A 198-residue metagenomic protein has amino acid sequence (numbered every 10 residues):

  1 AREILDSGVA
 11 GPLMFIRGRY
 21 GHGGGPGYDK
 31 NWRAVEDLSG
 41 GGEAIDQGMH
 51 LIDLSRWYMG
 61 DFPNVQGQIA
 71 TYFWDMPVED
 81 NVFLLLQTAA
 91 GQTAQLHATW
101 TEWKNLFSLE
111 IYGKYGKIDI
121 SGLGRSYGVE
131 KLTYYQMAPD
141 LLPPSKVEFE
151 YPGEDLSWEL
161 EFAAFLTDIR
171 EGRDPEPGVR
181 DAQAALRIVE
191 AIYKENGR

Functional and structural regions predicted by a protein language model:
A1-D75: Predominantly a Rossmann-like dinucleotide-binding segment in NAD(P)-dependent oxidoreductases
G24-Y28, D119-T133: Proline-centered turn/helix-capping motifs that create local helix->coil transitions or kinks
D46, L160, P177: Residue-level signal for the nucleotide or nucleotide-sugar donor/cofactor binding architecture
D53-S126, P152, E159-R173: Contiguous beta-strand/loop segments that form the cofactor/metal-binding neighborhood of enzyme cores
A89, A164-R198: C-terminal helix-rich "cap/oligomerization" subdomain common to oxidoreductases
L109, R125-L142: Short polybasic amphipathic segments
P144-E154: C-terminal "lid/loop" region of Rossmann-like NAD(P)-dependent oxidoreductases
